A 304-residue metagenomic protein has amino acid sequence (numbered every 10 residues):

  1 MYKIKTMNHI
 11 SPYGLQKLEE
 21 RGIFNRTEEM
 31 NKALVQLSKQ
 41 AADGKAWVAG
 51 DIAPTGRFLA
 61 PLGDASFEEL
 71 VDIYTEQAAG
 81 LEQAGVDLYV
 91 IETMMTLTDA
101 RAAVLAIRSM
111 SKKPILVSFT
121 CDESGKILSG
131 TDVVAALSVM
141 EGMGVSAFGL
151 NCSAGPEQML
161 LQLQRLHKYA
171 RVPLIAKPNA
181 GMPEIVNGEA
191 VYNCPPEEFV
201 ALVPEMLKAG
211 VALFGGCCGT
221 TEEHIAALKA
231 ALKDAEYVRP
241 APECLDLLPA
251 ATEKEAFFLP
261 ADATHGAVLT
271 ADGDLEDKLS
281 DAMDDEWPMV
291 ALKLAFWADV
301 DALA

Functional and structural regions predicted by a protein language model:
M1-A304: Domain-level signal for soluble alpha/beta catalytic cores
